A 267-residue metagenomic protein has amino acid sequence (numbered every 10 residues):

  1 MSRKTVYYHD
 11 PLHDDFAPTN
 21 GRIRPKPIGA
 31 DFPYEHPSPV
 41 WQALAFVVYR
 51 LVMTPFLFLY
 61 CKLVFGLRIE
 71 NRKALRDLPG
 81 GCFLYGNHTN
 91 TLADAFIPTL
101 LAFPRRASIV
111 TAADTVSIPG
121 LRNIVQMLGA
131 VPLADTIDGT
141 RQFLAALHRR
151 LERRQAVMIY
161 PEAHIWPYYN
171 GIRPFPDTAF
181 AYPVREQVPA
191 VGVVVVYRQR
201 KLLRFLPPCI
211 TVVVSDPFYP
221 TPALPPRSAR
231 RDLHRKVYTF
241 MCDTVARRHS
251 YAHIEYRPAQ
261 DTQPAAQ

Functional and structural regions predicted by a protein language model:
M1-F83, A93-I97, R122, M127 (+2 more regions): Membrane-anchoring hydrophobic helices of lipid-metabolizing enzymes
S2-I28, L144-Q267: Non-catalytic C-terminal accessory region of glycerolipid acyltransferases and related lyso-lipid remodeling enzymes
L57, M127-A134, E162-I165: Short, basic, glycine/proline-bearing loop/turn elements
L59-F65, G86-N87, L133-D138, Y168-N170: Short, flexible loop segments at the rims of nucleotide/cofactor-binding pockets, characterized by
L63-E70, D138-R141, V195-V196: Short gly/ser/thr-rich secondary-structure transition/capping motifs
R68, S117, T140-L144, F175-P176: Amphipathic coiled-coil/heptad-repeat helices and related helical stalk/stem segments that mediate oligomerization
L78-I137: Catalytic core of membrane glycerolipid acyltransferases/transacylases, capturing the structured, soluble-facing
